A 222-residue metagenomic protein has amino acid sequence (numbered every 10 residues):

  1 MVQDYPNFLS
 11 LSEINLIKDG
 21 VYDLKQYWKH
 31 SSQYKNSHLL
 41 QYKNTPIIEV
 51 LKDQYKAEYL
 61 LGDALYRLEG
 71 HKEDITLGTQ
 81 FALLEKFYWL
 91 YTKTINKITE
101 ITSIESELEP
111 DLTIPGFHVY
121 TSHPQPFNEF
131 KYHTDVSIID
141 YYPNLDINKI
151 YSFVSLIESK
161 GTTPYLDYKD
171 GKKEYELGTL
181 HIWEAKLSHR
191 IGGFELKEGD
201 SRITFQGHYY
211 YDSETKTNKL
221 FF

Functional and structural regions predicted by a protein language model:
M1-T76: N-terminal auxiliary "cap/dimerization" subdomain that precedes the catalytic jelly-roll/cupin core of mononuclear
V2-D4, I150-S152, L180, R202-T204: Intrinsic-disorder/low-complexity, polar/charged segments enriched in Ser/Thr/Lys/Arg/Asp/Glu/Gln
L9-L11, S122, S137, E158-K160 (+2 more regions): Short, solvent-exposed loop/turn segments at secondary-structure junctions
I17-W28, L90-S106, E195, Y209: Hydrophobic, Leu/Ile/Phe/Ala-enriched alpha-helical segments that form helix-helix packing faces
L51-Q125: Signature of the catalytic double-stranded beta-helix
I98, F153-I157, I203-Y211: Short, Φ-rich (hydrophobic/aromatic) sequence segments
E107-L180: Catalytic core of non-heme Fe(II) oxygenases with the double-stranded beta-helix
P164-F222: Catalytic core of Fe(II)/2-oxoglutarate
